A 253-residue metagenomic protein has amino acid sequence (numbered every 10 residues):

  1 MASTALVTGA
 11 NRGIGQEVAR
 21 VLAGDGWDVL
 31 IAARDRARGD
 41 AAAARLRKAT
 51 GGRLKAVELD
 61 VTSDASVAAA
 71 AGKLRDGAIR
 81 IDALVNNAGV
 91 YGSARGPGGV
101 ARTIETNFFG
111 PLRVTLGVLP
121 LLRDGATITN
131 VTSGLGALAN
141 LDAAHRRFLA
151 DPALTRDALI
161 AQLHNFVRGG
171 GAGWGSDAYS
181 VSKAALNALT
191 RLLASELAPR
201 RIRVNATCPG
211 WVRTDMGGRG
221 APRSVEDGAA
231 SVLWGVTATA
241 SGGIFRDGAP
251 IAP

Functional and structural regions predicted by a protein language model:
M1-L30: Canonical Rossmann dinucleotide-binding motif of NAD(H)/NADP(H)-dependent dehydrogenases/reductases, specifically
T8, I81-G89, T127-S133, N205: Rossmann-fold scaffold of SDR-type NAD(P)-dependent oxidoreductases
D25-A41: Conserved glycine-rich Rossmann-like NAD(P)H-binding loop of the short-chain dehydrogenase/reductase
R36, V57-A69, F108: The beta1-alpha1 cofactor-binding region of Rossmann-like NAD(H)/NADP(H)-dependent oxidoreductases
K55, A69-G72, G98-E105: Active-site Tyr-X3-Lys motif and surrounding loop/helix of classical short-chain dehydrogenase/reductase
V90-P97, A101, D124-A198: Catalytic loop of short-chain dehydrogenase/reductase
I104-P111, S182: Short alpha-helix in the Rossmann-fold core of NAD(P)-dependent oxidoreductases
R113, A184, P199, A206-T214 (+1 more regions): C-terminal helical subdomain
